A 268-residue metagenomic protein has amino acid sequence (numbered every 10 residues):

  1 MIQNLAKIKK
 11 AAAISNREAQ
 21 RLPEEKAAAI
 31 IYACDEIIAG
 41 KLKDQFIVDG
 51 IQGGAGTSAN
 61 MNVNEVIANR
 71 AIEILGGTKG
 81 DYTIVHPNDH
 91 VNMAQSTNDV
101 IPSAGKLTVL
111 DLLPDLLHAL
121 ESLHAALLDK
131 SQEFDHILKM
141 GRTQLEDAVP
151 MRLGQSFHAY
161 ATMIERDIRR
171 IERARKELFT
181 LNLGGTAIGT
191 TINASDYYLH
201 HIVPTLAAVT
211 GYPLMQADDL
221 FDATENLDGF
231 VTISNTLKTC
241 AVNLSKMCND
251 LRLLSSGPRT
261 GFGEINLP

Functional and structural regions predicted by a protein language model:
M1-P268: Conserved, well-structured ligand/cofactor-binding cores
